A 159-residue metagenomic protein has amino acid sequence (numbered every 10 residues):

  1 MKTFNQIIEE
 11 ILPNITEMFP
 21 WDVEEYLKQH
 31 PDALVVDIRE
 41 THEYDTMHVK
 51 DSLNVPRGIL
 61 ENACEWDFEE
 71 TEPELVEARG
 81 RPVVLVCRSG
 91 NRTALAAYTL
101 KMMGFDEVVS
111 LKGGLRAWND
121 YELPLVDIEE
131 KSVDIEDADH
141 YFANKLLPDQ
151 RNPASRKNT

Functional and structural regions predicted by a protein language model:
M1-A33, T41-P82, N91-T159: Rhodanese-like catalytic fold shared by cysteine-dependent sulfurtransferases and DSP/PTP-type phosphatases
V86: Short, surface-exposed ligand- or partner-binding patches at beta-edge/loop junctions that are enriched in aromatics
